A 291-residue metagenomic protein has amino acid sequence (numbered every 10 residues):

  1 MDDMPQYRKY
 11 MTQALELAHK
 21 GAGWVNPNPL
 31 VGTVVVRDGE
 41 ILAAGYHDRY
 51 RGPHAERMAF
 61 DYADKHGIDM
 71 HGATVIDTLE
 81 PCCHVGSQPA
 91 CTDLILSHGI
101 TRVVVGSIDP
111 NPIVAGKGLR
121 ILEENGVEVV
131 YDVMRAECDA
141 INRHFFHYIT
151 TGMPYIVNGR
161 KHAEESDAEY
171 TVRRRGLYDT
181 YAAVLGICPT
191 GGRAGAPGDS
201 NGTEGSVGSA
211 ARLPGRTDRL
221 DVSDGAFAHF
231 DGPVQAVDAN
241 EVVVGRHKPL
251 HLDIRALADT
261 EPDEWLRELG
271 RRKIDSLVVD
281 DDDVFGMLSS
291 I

Functional and structural regions predicted by a protein language model:
M1-G21, G86-I291: Zinc-dependent deaminase
G23-P27: Short loop/turn motifs at secondary-structure junctions and domain boundaries
V31-R37: Short beta-strand scaffold segments in enzyme catalytic cores
T33, L42-D61: N-terminal beta-alpha supersecondary unit
P53, D77-L94: Local cysteine-cluster metal-coordination motifs and their immediate loop/turn environment, predominantly Fe-S cluster
Y62-H66, L96-G99: Alpha-helix C-terminal capping segments
D69-G72: Short helix-loop-beta connector
